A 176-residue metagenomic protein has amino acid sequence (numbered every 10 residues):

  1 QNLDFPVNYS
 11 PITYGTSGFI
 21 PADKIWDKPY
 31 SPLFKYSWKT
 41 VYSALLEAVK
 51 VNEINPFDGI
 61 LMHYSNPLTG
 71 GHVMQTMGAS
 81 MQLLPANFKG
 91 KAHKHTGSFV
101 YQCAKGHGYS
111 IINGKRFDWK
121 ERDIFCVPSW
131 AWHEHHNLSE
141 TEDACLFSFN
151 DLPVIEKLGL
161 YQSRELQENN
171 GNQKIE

Functional and structural regions predicted by a protein language model:
Q1, Y101-Q102, C126, T141-Q162 (+1 more regions): A short hydrophobic beta-strand segment most commonly corresponding to one strand of the jelly-roll/cupin
N2-T76, S80, Q162, G171-E176: A short, N-terminal "cap"/entry segment at the start of jelly-roll beta-barrel domains of the cupin/DSBH fold
H63, A79-L83, V100, R116 (+2 more regions): Conserved hydrophobic/aromatic beta-strand scaffold that supports enzyme active sites
T69-G78, P85-F99, K120-E121: A short beta-loop-beta micro-motif enriched in histidine and acidic residues
K89, K105-G108, W130, N137 (+1 more regions): Hydrophobic alpha-helix feature that most strongly marks membrane-spanning transmembrane helices and their immediate
K94-E121, H136, L160: A short beta-strand-loop-beta hairpin characteristic of the jelly-roll/cupin
I112, W119-S139, F149-N150: Conserved metal-binding segment of the jelly-roll/cupin
